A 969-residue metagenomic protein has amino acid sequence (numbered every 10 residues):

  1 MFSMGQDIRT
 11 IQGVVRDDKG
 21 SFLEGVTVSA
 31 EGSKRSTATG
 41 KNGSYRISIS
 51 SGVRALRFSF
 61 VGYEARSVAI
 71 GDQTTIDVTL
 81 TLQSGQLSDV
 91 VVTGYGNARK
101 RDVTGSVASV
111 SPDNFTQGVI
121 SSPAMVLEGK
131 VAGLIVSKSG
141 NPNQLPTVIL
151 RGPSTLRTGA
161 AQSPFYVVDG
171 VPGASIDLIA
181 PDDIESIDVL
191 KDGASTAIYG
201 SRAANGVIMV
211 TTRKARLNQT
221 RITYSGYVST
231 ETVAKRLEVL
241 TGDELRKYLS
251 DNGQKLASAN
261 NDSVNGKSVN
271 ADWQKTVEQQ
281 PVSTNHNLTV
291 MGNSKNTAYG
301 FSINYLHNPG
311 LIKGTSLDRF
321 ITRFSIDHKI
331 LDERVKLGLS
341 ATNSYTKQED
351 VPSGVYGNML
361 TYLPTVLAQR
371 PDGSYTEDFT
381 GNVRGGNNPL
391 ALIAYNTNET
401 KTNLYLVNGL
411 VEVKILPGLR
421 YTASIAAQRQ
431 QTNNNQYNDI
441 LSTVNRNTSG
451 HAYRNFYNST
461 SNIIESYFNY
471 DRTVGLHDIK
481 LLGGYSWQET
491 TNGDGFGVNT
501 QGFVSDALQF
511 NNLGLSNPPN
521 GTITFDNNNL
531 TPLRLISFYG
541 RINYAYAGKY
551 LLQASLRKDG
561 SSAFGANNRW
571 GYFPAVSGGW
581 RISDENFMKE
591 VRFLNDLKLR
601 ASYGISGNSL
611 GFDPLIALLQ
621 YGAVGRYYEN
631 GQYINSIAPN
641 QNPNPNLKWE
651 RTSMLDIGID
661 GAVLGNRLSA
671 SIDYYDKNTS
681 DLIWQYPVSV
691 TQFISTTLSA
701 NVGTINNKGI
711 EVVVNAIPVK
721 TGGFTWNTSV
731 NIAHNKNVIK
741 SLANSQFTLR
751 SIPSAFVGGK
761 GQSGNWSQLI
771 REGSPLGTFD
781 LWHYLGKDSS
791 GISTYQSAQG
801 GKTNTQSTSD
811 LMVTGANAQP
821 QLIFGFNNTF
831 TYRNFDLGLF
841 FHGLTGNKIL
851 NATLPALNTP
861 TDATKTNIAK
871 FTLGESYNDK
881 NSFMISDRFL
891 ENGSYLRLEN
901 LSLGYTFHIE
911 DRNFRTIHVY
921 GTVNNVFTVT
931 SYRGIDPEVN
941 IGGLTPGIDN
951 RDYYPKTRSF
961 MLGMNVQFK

Functional and structural regions predicted by a protein language model:
F2-F324, K329-I330, V335-S344, L404-V407 (+6 more regions): Short, small/polar-rich motifs associated with maturation and membrane association, primarily at protein termini
V28, F58, Y166, Y544 (+3 more regions): Short aromatic-centered micro-motifs
S163, P281-T284, R319-F320, S325-L331 (+5 more regions): Extracellular/periplasmic, surface-exposed regions of secreted and cell-surface proteins
P172, G815, F826, V966: Aromatic-residue-lined binding/catalytic grooves and analogous aromatic/hydrophobic interfacial grooves in multimeric
T223-S268, G495-G502, V719-A818, N924 (+1 more regions): Conserved small-residue
K255-K267, S283-N285, G354-L390: Acidic, glycine-rich flexible loop segments
N261-V264, N520, S561, S789 (+2 more regions): Extracytoplasmic gating/loop element in the C-terminal half of outer-membrane beta-barrel translocons and assembly
N817-I849: Glycine-rich, aromatic-lined ligand/substrate-binding cores of catalytic and carbohydrate-binding domains
